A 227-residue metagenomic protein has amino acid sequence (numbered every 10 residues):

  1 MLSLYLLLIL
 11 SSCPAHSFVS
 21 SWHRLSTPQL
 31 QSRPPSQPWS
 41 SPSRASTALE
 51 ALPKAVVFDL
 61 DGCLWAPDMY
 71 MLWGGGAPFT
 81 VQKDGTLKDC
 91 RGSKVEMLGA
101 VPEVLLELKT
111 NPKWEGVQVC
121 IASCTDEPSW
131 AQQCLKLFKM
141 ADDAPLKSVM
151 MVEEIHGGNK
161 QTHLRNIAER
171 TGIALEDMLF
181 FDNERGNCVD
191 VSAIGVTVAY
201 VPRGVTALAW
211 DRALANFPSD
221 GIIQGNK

Functional and structural regions predicted by a protein language model:
M1-Q29: N-terminal chloroplast transit peptides
S3, A100, V104, W130 (+2 more regions): Exposed alpha-helical structural elements
S17, D126-E127, V205: Glycine-/small-residue-rich active-site loops that bind phosphorylated ligands and cofactors
V19-T47, A51: N-terminal, immediately post-signal peptide pro-regions of secreted/luminal proteins
A48, L52-G158: Alpha-helical substrate-recognition element adjacent to the catalytic core
L49, Q161-L179, E184-K227: Asp-based, Mg2+/Mn2+-dependent phosphohydrolase catalytic module
